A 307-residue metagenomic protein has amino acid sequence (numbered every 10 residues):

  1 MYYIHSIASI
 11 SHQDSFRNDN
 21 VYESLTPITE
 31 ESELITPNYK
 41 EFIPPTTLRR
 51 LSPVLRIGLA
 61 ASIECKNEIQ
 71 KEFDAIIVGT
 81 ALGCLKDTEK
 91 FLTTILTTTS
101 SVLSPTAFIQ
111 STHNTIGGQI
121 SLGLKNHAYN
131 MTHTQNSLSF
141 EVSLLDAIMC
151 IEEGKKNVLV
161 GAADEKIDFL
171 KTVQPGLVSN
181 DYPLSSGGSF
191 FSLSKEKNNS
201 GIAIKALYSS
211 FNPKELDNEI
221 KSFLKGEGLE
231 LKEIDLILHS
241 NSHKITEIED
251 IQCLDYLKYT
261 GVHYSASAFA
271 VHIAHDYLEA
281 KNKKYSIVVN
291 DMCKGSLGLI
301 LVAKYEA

Functional and structural regions predicted by a protein language model:
M1-M131, Q135, E141, M149-K155 (+1 more regions): Conserved "HGTGT" condensation-loop signature of ketosynthase/thiolase-family condensing enzymes that catalyze
D146: Internal active-site segments that recognize and position negatively charged phosphoryl groups and nucleotide moieties
